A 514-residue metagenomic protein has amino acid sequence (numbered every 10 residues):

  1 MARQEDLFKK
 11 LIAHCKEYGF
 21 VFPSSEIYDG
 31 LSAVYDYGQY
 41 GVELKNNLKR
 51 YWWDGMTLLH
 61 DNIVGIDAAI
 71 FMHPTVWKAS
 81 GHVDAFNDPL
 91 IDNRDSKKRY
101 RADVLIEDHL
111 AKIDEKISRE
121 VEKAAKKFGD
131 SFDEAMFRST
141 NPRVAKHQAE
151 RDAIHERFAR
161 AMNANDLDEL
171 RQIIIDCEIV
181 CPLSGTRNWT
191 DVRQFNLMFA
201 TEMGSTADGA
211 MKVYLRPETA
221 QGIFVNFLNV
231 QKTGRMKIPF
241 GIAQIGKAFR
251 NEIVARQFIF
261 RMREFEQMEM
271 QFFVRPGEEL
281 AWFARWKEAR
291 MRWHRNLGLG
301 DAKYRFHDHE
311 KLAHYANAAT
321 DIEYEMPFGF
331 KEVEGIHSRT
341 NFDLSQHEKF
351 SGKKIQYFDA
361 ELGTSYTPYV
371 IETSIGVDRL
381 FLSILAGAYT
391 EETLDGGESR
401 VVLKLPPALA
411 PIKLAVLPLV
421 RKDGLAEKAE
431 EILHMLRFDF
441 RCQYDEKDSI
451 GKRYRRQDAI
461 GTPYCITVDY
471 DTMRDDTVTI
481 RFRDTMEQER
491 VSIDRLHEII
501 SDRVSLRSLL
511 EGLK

Functional and structural regions predicted by a protein language model:
M1-K514: NTP/phosphate- and nucleic-acid-binding module
